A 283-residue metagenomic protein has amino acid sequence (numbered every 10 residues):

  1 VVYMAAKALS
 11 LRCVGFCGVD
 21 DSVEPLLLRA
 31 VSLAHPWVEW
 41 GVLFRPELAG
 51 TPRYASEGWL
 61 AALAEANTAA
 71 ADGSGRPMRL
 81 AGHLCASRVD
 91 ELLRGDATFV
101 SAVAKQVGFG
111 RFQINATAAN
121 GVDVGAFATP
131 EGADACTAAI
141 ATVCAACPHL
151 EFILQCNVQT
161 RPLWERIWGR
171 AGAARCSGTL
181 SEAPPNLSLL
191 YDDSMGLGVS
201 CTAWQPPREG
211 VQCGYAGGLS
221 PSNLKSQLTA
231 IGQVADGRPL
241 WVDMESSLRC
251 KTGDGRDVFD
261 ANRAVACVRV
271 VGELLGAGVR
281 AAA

Functional and structural regions predicted by a protein language model:
V1-Q113, T117-C144, H149-F152, Q159-N186 (+4 more regions): Conserved N-terminal beta1-alpha1 strand-loop-helix module at the mouth
S246: Short glycine-rich, basic-tinged beta-strand/loop micro-motifs
A281-A283: Intrinsic disorder/low-complexity signal
